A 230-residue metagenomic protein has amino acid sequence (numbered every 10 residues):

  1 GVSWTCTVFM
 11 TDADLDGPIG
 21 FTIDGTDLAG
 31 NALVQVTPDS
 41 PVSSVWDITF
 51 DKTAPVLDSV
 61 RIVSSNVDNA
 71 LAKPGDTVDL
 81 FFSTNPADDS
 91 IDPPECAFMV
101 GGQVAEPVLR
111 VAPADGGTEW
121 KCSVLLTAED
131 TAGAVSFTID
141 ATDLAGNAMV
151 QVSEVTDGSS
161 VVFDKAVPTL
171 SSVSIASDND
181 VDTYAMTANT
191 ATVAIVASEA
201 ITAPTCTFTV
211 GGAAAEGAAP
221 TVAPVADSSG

Functional and structural regions predicted by a protein language model:
G1-T7, L15, D115-S123, T131 (+1 more regions): Aromatic sugar-binding surface patches on proteins that engage polysaccharides or sugar-phosphate polymers
T7, G20-T26, S136-T142: Extracellular recognition modules
D12-I19, A128-V135: Short glycine/proline/serine/threonine-rich loop/turn segments at secondary-structure transition edges
T26-T37, T142-V150: Short, solvent-exposed loop/turn segments at the edges of extracellular beta-sandwich modules
A29-N31, N66, V100-V104, A145-N147 (+2 more regions): Solvent-exposed strand-loop boundary residues in beta-sheet-rich modules
P38-D58, V63, S153-D178: Flexible, low-complexity linkers/stalks enriched in Thr/Pro that connect modular domains
V67-D76, N179-N189: Short, solvent-exposed loop/linker segments at the N-terminal edge of repeated beta-sheet extracellular domains
V78-V111, A191-P224: Short, surface-exposed alpha-helix to beta-strand junction/turn motifs within ectodomains of secreted and cell-envelope
